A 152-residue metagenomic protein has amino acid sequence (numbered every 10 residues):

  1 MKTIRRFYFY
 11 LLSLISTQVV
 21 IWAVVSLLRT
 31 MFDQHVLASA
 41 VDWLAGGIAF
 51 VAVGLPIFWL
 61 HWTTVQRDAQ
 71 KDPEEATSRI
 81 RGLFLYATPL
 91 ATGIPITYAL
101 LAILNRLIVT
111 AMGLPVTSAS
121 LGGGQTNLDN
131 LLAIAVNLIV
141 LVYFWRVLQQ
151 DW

Functional and structural regions predicted by a protein language model:
M1-W152: Hydrophobic/aromatic interaction determinants used to assemble and anchor large protein complexes
